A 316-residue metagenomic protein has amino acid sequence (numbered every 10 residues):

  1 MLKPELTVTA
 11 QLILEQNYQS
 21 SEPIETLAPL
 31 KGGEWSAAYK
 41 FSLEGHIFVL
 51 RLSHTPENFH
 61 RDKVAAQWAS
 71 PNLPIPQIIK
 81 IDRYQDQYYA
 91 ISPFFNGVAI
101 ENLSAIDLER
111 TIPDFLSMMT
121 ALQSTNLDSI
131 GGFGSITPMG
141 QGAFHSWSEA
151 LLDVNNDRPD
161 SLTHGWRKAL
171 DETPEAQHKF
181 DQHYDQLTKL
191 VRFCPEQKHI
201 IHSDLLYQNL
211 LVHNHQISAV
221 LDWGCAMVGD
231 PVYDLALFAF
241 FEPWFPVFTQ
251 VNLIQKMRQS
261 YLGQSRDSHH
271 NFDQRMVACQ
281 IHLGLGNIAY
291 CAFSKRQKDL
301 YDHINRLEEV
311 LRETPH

Functional and structural regions predicted by a protein language model:
P4-E22, S124-S203, H303, E308-E309 (+1 more regions): An alpha-helical support segment within catalytic cores of ATP-dependent transferases
Q16-P23, N72-P74, S268-H269: Short secondary-structure junctions
T26-A150, P195: ATP-binding pocket architecture of kinase catalytic cores
K31, A37-F41, L50, D181-Y233: Active-site acidic catalytic loop and adjacent metal/ATP-binding pocket of ATP-dependent phosphoryl transfer enzymes
A38, L50, A66, I78 (+9 more regions): Generic structural signal for small/hydrophobic residues in well-ordered secondary structure, especially within
V49-S53, G134, I200-S203, V220-L221 (+3 more regions): Short beta-strand segments
Y233-D267, Q280-Q297: Active-site activation/catalytic loop segments of kinase-like enzymes and analogous catalytic loops in related
F272-Q280: Alpha-helical scaffolds flanking conserved acidic
